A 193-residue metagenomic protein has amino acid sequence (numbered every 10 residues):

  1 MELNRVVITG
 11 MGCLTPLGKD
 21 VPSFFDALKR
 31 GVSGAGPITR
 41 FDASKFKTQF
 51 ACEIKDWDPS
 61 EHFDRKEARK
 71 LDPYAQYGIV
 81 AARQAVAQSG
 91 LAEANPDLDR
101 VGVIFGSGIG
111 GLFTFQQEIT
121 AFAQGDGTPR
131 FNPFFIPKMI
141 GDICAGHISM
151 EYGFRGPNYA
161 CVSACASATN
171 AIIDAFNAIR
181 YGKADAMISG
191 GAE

Functional and structural regions predicted by a protein language model:
M1-P157, N177-R180: Conserved "HGTGT" condensation-loop signature of ketosynthase/thiolase-family condensing enzymes that catalyze
F41, V162, A192: Residue-level "edge-of-site" marker
S107-I109, C165, E193: Short, flexible active-site-adjacent loop segments at beta-strand->alpha-helix junctions, enriched in small/polar
P157-S163: Short loop-beta-helix segment that forms the pyridoxal 5′-phosphate
A168: Short conserved active-site loop signatures built around small residues
A171: Active-site histidine-anchored catalytic micro-motif
D174: Internal active-site segments that recognize and position negatively charged phosphoryl groups and nucleotide moieties
D185-E193: Acyl-CoA/ACP chain-elongation machinery
